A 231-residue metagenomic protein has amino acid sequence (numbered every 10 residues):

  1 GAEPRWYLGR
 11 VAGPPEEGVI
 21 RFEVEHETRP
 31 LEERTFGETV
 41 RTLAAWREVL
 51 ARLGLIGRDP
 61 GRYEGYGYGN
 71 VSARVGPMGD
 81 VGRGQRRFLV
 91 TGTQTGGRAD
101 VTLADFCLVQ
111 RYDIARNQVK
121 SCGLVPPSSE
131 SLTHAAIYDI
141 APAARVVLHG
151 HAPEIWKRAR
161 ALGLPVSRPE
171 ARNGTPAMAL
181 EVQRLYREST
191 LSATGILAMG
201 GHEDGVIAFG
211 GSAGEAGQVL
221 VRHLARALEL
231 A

Functional and structural regions predicted by a protein language model:
G1-A231: Glycine-rich flexible loops
